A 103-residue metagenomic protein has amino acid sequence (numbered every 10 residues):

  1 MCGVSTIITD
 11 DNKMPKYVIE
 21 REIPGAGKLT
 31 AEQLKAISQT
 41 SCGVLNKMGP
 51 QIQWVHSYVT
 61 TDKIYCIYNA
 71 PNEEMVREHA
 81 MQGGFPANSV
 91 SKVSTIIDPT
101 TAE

Functional and structural regions predicted by a protein language model:
C2-N46, Q53, D98-E103: Short S/T/G/P-rich N-terminal loop/turn motif that feeds into the first structured element of a domain
Y17-R21, W54-A80: Short, well-ordered beta-strand segments in beta-rich or mixed alpha/beta enzyme and ligand-binding folds
C42, I64-Y68, N72, N88 (+1 more regions): Short amphipathic alpha-helical patches
P50-H56, S89: A short linear hydrophobic-aromatic micro-motif
T61, I96-I97: Short secondary-structure capping/turn micro-motifs that flank functional sites
P71-I96: An amphipathic, aromatic/His-enriched active-site/gating alpha helix that lines ligand/cofactor pockets
